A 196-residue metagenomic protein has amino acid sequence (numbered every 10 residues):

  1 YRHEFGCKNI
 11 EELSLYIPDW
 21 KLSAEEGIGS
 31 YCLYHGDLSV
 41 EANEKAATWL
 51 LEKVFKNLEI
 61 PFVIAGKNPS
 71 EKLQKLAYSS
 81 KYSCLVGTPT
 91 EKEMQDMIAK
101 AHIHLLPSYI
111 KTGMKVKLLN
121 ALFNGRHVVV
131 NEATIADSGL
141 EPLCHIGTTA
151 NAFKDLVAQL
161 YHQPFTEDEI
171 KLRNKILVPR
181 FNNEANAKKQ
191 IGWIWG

Functional and structural regions predicted by a protein language model:
H3-I10: Active-site-proximal region of nucleotide-activated glycan assembly enzymes, centered on histidine/acidic-rich loops
E11-S79, C84-A99: Conserved catalytic-core segment of nucleotide-activated headgroup transferases in glycan assembly
M94-Q95, T112, A133-P142: Short glycine/proline-enriched, acidic/aromatic patches that form the donor-sugar handling elements
Q95, V116-N124, D137: Short alpha-helical segment that forms part of, or immediately flanks, the ligand-binding pocket in carbohydrate-active
I98-G113, N124-H127: Acidic donor-binding loop of glycosyltransferase active sites
M114, V130-E132, T148: Conserved acidic donor-binding loop of glycosyltransferase catalytic domains
S138-Q159: Change "using UDP/GDP/dTDP sugars" to "using nucleotide sugars
P164-W195: A charged, aromatic-enriched C-terminal amphipathic alpha-helix characteristic of glycosyltransferases across folds
